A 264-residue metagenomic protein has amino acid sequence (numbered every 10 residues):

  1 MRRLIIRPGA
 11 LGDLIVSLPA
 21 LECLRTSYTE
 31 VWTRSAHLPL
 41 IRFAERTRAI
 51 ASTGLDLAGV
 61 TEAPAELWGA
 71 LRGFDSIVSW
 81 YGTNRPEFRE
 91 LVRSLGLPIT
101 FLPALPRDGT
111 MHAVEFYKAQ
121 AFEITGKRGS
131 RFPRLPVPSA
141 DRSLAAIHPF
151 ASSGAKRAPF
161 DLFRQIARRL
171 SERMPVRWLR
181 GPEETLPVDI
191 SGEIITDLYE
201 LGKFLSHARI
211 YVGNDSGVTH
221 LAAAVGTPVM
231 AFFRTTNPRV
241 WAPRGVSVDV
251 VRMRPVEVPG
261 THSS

Functional and structural regions predicted by a protein language model:
M1-S264: Catalytic machinery of carbohydrate-active enzymes, primarily nucleotide-sugar-dependent glycosyltransferases
